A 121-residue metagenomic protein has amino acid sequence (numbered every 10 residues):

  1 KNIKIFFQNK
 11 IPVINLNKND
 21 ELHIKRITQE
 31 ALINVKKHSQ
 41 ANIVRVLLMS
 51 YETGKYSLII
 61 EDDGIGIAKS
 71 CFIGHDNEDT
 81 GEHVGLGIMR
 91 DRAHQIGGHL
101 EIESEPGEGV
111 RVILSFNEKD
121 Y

Functional and structural regions predicted by a protein language model:
K1-Y121: Coiled-coil dimerization/phosphotransfer module
